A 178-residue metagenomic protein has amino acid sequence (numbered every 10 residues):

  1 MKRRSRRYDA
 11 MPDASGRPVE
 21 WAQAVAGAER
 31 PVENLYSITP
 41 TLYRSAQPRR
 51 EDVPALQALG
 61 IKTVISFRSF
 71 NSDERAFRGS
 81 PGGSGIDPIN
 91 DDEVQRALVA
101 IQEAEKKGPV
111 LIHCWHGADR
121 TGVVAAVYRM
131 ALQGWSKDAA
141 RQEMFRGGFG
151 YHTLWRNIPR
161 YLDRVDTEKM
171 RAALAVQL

Functional and structural regions predicted by a protein language model:
M1-V110, V123-L178: Cys-dependent protein tyrosine phosphatase-like superfamily
C114: Short cysteine clusters
R120: Conserved lysine of the Walker
